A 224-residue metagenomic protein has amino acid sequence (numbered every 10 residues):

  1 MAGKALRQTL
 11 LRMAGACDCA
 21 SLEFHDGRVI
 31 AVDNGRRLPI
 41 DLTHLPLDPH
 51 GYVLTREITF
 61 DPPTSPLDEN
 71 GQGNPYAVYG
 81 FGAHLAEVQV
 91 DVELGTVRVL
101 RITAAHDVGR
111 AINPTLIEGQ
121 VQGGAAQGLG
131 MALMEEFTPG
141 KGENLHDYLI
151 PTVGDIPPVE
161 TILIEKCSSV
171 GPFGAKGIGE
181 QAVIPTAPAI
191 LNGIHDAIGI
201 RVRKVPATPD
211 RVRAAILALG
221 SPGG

Functional and structural regions predicted by a protein language model:
M1-G224: C-terminal catalytic domains of large/alpha subunits in multi-subunit enzymes
